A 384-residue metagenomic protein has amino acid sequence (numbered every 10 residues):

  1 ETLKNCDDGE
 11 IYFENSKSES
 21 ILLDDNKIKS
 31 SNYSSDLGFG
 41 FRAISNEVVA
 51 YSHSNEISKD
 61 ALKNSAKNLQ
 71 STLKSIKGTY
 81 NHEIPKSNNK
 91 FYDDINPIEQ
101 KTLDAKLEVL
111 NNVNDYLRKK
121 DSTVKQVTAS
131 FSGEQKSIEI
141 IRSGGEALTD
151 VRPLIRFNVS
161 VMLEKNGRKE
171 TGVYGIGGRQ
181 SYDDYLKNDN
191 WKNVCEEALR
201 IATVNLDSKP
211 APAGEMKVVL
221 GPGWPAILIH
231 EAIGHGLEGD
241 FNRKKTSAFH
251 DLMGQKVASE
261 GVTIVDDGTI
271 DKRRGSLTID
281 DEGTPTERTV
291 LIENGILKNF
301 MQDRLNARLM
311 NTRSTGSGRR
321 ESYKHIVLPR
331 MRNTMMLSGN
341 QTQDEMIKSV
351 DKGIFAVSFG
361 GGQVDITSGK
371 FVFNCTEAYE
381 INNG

Functional and structural regions predicted by a protein language model:
E1, C6-S20, K63-V151, D183-A226 (+1 more regions): Acidic low-complexity segments
D8-F39, V127-L148, D351-N374: Structured beta-strand/loop patches that form or line metal/cofactor-binding pockets in enzymes
E19-K74: N-terminal alpha-helical targeting/anchoring segments
I28-N32, V113-K120, S143-V151, S160-V161 (+8 more regions): A generic local secondary-structure boundary/capping motif
N32-S45, T149-Q180, L291-E293, C375-N382: Short beta-strand elements
S54-E56, Y174-I176, D303-L305: Residue-level structural signal for beta-strand termini and adjacent loop
E108-D189, G221, I229, I233 (+1 more regions): Extended amphipathic alpha-helical scaffolds
L252-N383: Dual-mode signal for accessory low-complexity, basic/Gly-rich regions
